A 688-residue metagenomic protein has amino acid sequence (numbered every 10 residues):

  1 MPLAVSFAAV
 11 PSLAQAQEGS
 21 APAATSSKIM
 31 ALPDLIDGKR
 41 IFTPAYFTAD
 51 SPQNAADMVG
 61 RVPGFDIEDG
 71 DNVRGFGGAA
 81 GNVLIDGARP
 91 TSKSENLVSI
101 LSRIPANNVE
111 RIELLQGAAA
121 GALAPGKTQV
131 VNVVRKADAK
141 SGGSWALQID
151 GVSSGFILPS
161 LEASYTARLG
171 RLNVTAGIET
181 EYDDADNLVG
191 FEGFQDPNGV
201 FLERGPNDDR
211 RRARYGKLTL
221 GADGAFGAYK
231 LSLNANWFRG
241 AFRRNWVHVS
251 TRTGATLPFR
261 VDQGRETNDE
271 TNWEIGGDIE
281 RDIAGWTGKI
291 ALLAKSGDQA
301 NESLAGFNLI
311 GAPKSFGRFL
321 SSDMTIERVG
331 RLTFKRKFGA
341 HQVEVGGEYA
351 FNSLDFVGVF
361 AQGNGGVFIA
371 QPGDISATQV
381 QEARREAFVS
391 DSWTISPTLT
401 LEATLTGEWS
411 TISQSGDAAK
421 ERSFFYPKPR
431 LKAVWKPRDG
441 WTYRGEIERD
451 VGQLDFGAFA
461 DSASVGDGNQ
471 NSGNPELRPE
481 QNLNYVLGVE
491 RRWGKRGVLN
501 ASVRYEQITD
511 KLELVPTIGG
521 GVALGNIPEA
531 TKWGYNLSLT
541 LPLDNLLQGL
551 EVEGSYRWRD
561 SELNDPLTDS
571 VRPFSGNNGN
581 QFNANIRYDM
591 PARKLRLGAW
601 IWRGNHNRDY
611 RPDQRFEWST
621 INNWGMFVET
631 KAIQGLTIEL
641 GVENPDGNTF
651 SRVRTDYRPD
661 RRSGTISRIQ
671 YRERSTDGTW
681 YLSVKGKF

Functional and structural regions predicted by a protein language model:
Q17, T630-F688: C-terminal beta-signal and adjacent terminal beta-strands/loops of Gram-negative outer-membrane beta-barrel proteins
M30-P33, A56-S92: Extracytoplasmic beta-strand/coil segments of soluble accessory domains associated with Gram-negative outer-membrane
A55-M58, S99-L101, P125-L147, L161: N-terminal periplasmic accessory domains that precede and gate Gram-negative outer-membrane beta-barrel machines
R89-Q116, A163-Y165: Short acidic/polar hinge/loop motifs at secondary-structure boundaries that mediate gating or recognition
A106-G142, K687: A beta-strand signature from Gram-negative outer-membrane beta-barrel systems, especially the internal plug domain
T219-R239, E266-K420, Y426, V434-K436 (+3 more regions): Face-selective signature of the C-terminal outer-membrane beta-barrel domain
G264-N272, D323, S376-E382, E446-N500 (+4 more regions): Outer-membrane beta-barrel signature, preferentially recognizing the C-terminal barrel domain of Gram-negative
R504-Q507, G525-R611: Gram-negative outer-membrane beta-barrel transporters
